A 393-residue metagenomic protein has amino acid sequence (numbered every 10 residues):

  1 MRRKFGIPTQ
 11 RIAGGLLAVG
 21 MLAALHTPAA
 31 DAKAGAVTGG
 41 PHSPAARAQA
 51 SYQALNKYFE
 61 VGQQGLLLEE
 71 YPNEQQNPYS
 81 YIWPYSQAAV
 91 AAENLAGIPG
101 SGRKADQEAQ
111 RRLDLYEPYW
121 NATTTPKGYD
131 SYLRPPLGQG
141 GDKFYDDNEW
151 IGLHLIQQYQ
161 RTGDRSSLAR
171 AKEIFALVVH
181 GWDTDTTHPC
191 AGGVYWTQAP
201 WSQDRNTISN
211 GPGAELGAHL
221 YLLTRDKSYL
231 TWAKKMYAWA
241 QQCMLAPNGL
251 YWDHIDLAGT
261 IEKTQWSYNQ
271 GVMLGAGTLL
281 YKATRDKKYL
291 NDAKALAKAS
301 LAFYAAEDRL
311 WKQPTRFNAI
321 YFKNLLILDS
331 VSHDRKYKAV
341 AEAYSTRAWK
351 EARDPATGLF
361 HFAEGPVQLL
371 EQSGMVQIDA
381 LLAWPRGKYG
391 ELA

Functional and structural regions predicted by a protein language model:
M1-A32: Secretory targeting and sorting signals
V37-A91, L95-D146, R205, K288-A393: CBM-like carbohydrate-recognition segments
A96, G100, Y159-G163, Y221-R225 (+4 more regions): Short coil/turn linking the two alpha-helices of tandem helical-hairpin repeats
D106-L220, L230-K234: Extended ligand-binding groove/face enriched in aromatic
T207-G213, G217-Y221, S228-G277: Active-site cradle of extracellular carbohydrate-active enzymes
W266-T284, Y289-Y304: Oxyanion-binding "anion nests"
